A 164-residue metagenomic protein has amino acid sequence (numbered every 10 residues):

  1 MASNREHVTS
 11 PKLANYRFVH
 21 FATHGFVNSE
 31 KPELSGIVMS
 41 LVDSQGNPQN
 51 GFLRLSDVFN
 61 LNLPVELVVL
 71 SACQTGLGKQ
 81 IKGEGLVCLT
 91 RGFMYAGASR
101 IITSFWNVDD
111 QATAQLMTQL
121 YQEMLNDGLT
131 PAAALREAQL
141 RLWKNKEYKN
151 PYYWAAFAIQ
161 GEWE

Functional and structural regions predicted by a protein language model:
M1-E164: Catalytic cores of enzymes
